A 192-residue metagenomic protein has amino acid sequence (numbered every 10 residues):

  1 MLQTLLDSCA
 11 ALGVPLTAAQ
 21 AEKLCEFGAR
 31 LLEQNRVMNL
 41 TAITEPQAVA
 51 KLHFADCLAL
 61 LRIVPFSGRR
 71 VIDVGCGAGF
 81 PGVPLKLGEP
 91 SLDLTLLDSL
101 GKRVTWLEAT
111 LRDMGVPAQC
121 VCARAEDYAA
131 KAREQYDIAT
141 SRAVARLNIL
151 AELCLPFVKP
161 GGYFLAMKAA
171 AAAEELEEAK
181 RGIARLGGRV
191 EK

Functional and structural regions predicted by a protein language model:
M1-G68, I72, K102-T105, A109-P117: Class I SAM-dependent transferase core
P15, V37-A42, A48, G79 (+3 more regions): Residue-level preference for alpha-helix termini and adjacent loops
G75: Conserved glycine-centered beta->alpha loop in an early N-terminal alpha/beta scaffold
A78-S91: Conserved SAM-binding loop of SAM-dependent methyltransferases across substrates and taxa, primarily the Class I
E89-T95, S99-K192: S-adenosylmethionine
